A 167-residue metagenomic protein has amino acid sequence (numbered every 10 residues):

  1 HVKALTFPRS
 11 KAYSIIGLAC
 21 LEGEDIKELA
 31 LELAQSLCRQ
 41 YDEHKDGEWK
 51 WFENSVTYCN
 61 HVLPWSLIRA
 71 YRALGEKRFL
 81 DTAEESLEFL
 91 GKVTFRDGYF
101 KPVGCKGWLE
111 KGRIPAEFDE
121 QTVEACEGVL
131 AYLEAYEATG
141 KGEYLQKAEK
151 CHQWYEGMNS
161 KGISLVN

Functional and structural regions predicted by a protein language model:
H1-N167: Glycan-recognition and catalytic cores of secretory/periplasmic carbohydrate-active enzymes
